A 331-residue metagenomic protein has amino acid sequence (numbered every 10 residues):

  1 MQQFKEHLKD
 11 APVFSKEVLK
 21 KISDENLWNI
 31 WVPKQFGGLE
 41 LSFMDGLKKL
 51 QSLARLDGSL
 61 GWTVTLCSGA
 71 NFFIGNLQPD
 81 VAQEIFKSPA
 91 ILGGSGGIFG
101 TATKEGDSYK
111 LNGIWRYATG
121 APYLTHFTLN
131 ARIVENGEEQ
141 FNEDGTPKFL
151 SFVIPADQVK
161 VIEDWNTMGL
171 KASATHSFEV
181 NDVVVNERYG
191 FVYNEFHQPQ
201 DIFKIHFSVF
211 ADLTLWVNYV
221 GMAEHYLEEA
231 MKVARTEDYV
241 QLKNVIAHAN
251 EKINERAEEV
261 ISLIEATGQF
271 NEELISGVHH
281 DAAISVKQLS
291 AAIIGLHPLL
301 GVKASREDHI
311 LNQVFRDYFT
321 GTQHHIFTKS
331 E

Functional and structural regions predicted by a protein language model:
Q2, E6-D10, I253-K287, I294-S305: C-terminal helix-coil-helix/basic helical segment that borders enzyme active sites and/or dimer interfaces and provides
V13-L124: Glycine-rich flavin
K49, L111-G113, V180, A223 (+1 more regions): Buried hydrophobic positions in well-ordered alpha/beta secondary-structure cores of metabolic enzymes
I114-Q158: DPxDG-like acidic metal-binding loop motif
T167-E251: Glycine-rich beta->alpha junctions and the first turn(s) of the following alpha-helix
W216, A223-Y226, A230, L242 (+3 more regions): Amphipathic alpha-helices that form helix-helix packing interfaces
V240-A247, I275-H279, H309: Short, charged, amphipathic alpha-helical segments
P298-E331: Glycine-rich phosphate/cofactor-binding loops in nucleotide/flavin-utilizing enzymes
